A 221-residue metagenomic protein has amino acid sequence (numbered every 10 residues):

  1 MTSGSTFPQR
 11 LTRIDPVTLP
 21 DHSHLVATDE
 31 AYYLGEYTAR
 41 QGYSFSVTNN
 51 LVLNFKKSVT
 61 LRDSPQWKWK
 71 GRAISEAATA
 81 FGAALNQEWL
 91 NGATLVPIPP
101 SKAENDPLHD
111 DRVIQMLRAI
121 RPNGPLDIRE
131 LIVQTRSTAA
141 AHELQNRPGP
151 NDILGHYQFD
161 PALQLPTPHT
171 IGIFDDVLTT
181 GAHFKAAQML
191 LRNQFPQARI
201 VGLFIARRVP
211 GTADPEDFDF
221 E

Functional and structural regions predicted by a protein language model:
G4-L90, T94, S101-D110, I132-T167: Active-site-facing substrate-recognition patch
A31, A93, I128, I171 (+1 more regions): Hydrophobic anchor at the start of a short beta-strand that flanks the dinucleotide cofactor-binding loop
A83, R118, M189, N193: Short, well-ordered alpha-helices that flank and scaffold nucleotide-derived cofactor binding pockets
E88-W89, G124, F195: A structural signal for short coil/turn segments at secondary-structure junctions
D111-I120: C-terminal substrate/ligand-recognition segments
Q115-M116, P125-I128: Long, charge-dense
N123-L126, T135-R136: Alpha-helical ds-nucleic-acid-binding substructure associated with the helix-hairpin-helix region of base-excision DNA
H142-E221: PRPP/pyrophosphate-binding module of the type I phosphoribosyltransferase fold
